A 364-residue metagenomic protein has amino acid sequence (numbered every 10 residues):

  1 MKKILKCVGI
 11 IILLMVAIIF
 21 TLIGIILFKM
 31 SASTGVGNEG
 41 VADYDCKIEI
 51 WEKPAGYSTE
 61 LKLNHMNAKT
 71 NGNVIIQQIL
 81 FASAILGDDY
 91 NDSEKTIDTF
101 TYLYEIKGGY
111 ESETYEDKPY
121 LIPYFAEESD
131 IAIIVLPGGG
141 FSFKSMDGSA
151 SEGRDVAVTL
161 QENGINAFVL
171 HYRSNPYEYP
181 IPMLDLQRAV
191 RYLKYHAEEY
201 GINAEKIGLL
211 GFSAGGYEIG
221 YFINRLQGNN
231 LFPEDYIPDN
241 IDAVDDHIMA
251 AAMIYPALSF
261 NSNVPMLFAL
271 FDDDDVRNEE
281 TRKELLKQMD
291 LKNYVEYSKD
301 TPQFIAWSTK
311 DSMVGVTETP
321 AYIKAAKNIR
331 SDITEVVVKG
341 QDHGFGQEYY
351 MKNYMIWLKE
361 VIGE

Functional and structural regions predicted by a protein language model:
M1-A17: N-terminal Sec-pathway targeting helices
G35-E128, Y179: N-terminal cap/lid segment of alpha/beta-hydrolase-fold proteins
K95-G108, L231-P233, I237-A250, P256-Y294: Mobile cap/lid helix-loop segments that gate and shape the active-site cleft of serine hydrolases
D130-G139: Short beta-strand element of the alpha/beta-hydrolase
D147-F168: Short amphipathic alpha-helix adjacent to the substrate-entry channel of hydrolases
E152, Y177-E198, Y221: Alpha/beta-hydrolase active-site loop
R191-P265: Primarily recognizes the serine-hydrolase "nucleophile elbow" in alpha/beta-hydrolase and SGNH/GDSL folds
A306, M313-E364: C-terminal catalytic histidine-bearing segment of alpha/beta-hydrolase fold enzymes
